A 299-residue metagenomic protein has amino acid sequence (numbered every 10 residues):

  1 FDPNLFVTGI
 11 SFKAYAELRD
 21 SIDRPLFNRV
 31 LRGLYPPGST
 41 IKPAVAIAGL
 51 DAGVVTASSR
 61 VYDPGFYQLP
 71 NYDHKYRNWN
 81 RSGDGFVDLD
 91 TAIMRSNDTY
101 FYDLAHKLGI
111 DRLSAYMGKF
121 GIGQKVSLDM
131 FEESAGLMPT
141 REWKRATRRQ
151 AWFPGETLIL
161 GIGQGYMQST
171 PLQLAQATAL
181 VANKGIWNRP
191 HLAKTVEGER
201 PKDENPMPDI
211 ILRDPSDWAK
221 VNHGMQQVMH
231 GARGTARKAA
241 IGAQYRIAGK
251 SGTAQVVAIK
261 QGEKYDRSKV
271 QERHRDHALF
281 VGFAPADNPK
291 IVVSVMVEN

Functional and structural regions predicted by a protein language model:
F1-S39, A44-V297: Beta-lactam-recognizing serine transpeptidase/beta-lactamase-like catalytic domain environment
